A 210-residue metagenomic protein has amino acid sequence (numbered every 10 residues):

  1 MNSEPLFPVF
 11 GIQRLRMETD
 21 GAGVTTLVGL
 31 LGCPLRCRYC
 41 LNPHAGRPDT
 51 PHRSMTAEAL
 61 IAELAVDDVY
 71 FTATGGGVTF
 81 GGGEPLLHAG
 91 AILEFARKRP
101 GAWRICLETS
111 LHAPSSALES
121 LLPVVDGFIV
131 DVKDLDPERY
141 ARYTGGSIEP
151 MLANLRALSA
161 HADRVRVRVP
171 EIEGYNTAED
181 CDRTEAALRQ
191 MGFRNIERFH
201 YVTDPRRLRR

Functional and structural regions predicted by a protein language model:
M1-H52, V66-T72: N-terminal [4Fe-4S]-dependent radical SAM core
A65-L208: Conserved AdoMet/S-adenosylmethionine-binding subsite of the radical SAM
